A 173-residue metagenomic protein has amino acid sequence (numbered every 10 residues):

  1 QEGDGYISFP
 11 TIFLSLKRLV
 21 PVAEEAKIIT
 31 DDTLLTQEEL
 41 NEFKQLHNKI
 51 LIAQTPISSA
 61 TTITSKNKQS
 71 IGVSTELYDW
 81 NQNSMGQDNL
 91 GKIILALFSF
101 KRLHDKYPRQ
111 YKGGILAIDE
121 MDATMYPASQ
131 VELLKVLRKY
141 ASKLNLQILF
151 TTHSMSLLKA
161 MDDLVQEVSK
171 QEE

Functional and structural regions predicted by a protein language model:
Q1-F9: Glycine-rich phosphate-binding loops of NTPases
E2, E25, E38-E42, E76 (+4 more regions): Glutamate identity and glutamate-enriched acidic tracts
I12, L16-Y111: Extended helical coiled-coil dimerization/tether regions that scaffold and oligomerize large DNA-maintenance assemblies
N81-E173: Switch/communication elements of ASCE P-loop NTPase nucleotide-binding domains
